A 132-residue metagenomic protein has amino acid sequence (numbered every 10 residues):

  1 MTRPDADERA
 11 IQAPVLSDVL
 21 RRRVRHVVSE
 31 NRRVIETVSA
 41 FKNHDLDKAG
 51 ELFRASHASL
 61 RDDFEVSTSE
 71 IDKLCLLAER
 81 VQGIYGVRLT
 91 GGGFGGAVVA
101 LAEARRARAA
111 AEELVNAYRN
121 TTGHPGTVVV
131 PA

Functional and structural regions predicted by a protein language model:
M1-G86, L101-A132: C-terminal nucleotide
G95-L101: Short beta-strand->loop micro-motif that forms the acidic, two-metal-ion catalytic signature in nucleotide-processing
